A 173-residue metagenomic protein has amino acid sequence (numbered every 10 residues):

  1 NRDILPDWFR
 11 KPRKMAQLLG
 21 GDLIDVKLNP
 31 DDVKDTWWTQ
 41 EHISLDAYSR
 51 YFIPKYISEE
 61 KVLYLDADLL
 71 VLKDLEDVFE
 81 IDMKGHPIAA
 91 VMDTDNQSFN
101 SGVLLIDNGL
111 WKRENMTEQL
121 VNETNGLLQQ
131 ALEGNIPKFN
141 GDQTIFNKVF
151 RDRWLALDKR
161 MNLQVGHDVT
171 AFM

Functional and structural regions predicted by a protein language model:
N1-D3, A90: Short internal beta-strands
I4-L5, V71: Alpha-helix N-cap/loop-to-helix initiation residues
L5-Y56: Active-site-proximal specificity loops/subdomain of glycosyltransferases
D7-K11, D74, D142: Residues at alpha-helix caps and immediate loop-helix transition turns in enzyme cores, especially N- and C-cap
K11-R13, D77-E80, Q119: Short, glycine/charged-enriched secondary-structure capping and boundary segments
A16-I24, A89, H167-M173: Short, intrinsically disordered, charge-balanced linker/junction segments flanking boundaries in proteins
D25-N29, D46-E114: GT-A fold catalytic core of metal-dependent nucleotide-sugar glycosyltransferases, centered on the diacidic
T94-M173: Catalytic core and acceptor-binding pocket of nucleotide-sugar-dependent glycosyltransferases
